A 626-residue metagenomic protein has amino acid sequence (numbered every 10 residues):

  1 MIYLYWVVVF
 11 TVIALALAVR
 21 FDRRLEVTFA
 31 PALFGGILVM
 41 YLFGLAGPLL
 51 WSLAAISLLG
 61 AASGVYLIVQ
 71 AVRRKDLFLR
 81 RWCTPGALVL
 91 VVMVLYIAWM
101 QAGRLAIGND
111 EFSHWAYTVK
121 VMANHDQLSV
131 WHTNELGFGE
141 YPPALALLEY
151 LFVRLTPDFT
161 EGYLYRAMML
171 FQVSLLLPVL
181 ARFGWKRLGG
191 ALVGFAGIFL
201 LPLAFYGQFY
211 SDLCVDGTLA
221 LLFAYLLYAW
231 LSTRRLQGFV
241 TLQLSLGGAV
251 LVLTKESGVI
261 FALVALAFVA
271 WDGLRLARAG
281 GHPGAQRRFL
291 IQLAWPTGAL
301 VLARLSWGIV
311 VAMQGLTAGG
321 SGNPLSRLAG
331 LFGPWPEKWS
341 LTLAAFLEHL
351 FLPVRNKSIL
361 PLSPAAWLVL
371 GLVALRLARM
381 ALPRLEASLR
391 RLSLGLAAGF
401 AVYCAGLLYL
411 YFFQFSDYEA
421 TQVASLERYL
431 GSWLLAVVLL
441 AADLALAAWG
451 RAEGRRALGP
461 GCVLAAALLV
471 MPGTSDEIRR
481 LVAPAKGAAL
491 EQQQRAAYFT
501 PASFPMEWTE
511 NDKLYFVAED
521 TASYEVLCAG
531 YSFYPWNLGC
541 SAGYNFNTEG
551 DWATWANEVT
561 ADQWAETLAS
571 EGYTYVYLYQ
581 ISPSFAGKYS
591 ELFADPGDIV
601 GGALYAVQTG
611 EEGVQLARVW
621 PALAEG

Functional and structural regions predicted by a protein language model:
M1-R80: Membrane-embedded, hydrophobic transmembrane alpha-helices
L38-G44, V240-E256, I260-A267: Membrane-interface alpha helices of multi-pass inner-membrane proteins
I68-F78, F261-T297, A542: Perimembrane helix-loop-helix junctions
W82-Y96, L246-G247, A279-A312, G395-G399: Hydrophobic alpha-helical membrane-interfacial segments at the cytosolic entry of transmembrane helices
V94-G190: Active-site lumenal/periplasmic loops and adjacent helix-entry segments of GT-C-fold, multi-pass membrane
G103-R104, L148, W271-R275, G284-L375: Membrane-lumen/periplasm interface segments of specific transmembrane helices in polyprenyl phosphate-linked
F239-G248, L266, R287-V301, R390 (+2 more regions): Signature aromatic-anchored transmembrane alpha helix within multi-pass, membrane-resident enzymes that catalyze glycan
A467-G530, G626: Membrane-embedded, lumen/periplasm-facing catalytic core of multi-pass transferases that use lipid-linked donors
